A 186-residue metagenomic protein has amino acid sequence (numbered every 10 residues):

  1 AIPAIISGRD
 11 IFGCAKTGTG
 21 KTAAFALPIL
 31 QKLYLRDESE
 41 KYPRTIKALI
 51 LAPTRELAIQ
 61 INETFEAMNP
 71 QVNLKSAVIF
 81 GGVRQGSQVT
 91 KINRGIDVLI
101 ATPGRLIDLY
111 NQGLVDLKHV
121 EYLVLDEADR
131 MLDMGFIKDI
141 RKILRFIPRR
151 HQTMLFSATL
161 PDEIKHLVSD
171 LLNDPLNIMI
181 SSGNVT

Functional and structural regions predicted by a protein language model:
A1-C14, A24, Q31, D126: Conserved pre-motif I regulatory segment
I5, Y42-P43, D116, I147: Short, flexible hinge/linker loops that cap or flank conserved catalytic cores
F12, L30, A58, G86 (+4 more regions): Nucleotide phosphate-binding site architecture
T19-T22: Conserved lysine of the Walker
A24-F25, L49: Hydrophobic alpha-helical transmembrane segments of integral membrane proteins, especially lipid-exposed positions
P28-S39: Conserved structural elements of the adenylate-forming
E38-N111, H119-Y122, K165-S169, L176-I180: Conserved nucleic-acid-binding Ia/Ib motif block in the N-terminal RecA-like helicase ATPase lobe
L49, M68, A77-I79, Q88 (+1 more regions): Interdomain coupling/hinge region of P-loop NTPase helicase/AAA+ cores
